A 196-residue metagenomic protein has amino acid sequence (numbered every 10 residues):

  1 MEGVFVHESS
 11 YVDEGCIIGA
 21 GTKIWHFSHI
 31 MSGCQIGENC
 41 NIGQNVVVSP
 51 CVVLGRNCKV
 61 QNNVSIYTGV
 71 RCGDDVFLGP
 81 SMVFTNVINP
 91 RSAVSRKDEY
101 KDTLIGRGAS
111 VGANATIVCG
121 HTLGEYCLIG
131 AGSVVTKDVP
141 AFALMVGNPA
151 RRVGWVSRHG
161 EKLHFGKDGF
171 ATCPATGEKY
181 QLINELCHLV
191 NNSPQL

Functional and structural regions predicted by a protein language model:
M1-G3, E8, D13-I18, K23-L123 (+1 more regions): Flexible, glycine/small-residue-enriched loop-and-beta-strand segment within the central core of proteins
N41, S110, L128, L144-V146: Short-chain dehydrogenase/reductase
A141-G147, V156-F165: Short, intrinsically disordered, charge-biased short linear motifs at domain edges
R152-W155, A171: Cys/His-enriched microdomains
S157, C173-T176: Short cysteine-rich clusters marking metal-coordination/redox-active sites
F165-K167, K179-N184: Short, non-ligating residues that shape and space the ligands of small metal-coordination modules and catalytic
L189-L196: Short, intrinsically disordered terminal segments enriched in charged and Pro/Gly residues
